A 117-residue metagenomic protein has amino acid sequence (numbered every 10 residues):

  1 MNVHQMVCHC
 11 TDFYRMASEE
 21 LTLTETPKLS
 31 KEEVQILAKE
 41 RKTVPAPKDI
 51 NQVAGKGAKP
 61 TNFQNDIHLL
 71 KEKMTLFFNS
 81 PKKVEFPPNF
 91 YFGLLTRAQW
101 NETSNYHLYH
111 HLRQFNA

Functional and structural regions predicted by a protein language model:
M1-K39, N79-A117: Short, contiguous alpha-helical
A17-L69, M74-F77: Short, helix-capping/interhelical loops that line the mouth of catalytic, cofactor-, or ligand-binding pockets
